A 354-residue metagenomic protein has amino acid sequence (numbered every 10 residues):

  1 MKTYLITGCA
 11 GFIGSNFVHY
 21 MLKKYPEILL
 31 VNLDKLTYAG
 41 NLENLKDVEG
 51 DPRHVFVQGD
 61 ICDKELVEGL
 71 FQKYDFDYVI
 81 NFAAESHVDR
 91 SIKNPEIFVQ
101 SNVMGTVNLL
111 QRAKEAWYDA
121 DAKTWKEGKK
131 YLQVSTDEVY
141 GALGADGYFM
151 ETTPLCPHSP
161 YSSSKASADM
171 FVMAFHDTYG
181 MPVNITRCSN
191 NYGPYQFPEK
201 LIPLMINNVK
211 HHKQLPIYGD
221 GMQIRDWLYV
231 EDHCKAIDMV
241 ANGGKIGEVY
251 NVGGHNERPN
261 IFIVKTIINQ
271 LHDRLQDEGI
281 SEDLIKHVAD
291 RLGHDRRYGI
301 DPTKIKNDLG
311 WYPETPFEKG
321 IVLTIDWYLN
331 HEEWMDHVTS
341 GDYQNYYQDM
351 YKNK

Functional and structural regions predicted by a protein language model:
M1-N191, E231, A241, L323 (+2 more regions): N-terminal Rossmann-like NAD(P)+-binding domain of SDR-like oxidoreductases, especially those catalyzing
T3-Y4, F17, K24, L30 (+4 more regions): C-terminal substrate-binding subdomain of Rossmann-fold SDR/epimerase-dehydratase oxidoreductases
G8, S162-S163, Q196, W227 (+1 more regions): Residue-level marker of alpha-helix boundaries and capping positions
L36, N190-G193, Q223-I224, R291-L292: Short histidine/acidic/glycine/proline-rich micro-motifs that form metal- and phosphate-coordinating active-site loops
N41, G50, A145, P194-P198 (+3 more regions): Residue-level signature of the cytosolic catalytic core of signaling kinases
N41-N44, N94, A145, F197-L201 (+2 more regions): Residues at alpha-helix caps and immediate loop-helix transition turns in enzyme cores, especially N- and C-cap
V48, G147, P198-I206, I267: A glycine/serine/threonine-rich, flexible loop-to-helix segment that serves as the NAD(P) cofactor-binding "lid"
R90, G141, G193-F197, R225 (+2 more regions): Secondary-structure boundary/capping motif
